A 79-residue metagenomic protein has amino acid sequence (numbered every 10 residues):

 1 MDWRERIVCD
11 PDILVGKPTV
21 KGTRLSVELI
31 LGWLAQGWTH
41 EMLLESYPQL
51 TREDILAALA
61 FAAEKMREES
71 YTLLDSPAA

Functional and structural regions predicted by a protein language model:
M1-D2, L73-A79: Intrinsically disordered, low-complexity and often Lys/Arg-enriched segments
M1-K17: Basic, low-complexity segments
I7-C9, R24-V27, I55, E68-S70: Sequence-pattern detector for short linear motifs and compositional/periodic biases rather than a specific fold
V15, T19-V20, R24-F61: Amphipathic, hydrophobic secondary-structure cores in small proteins
R52-S76: C-terminal structural segments of small proteins and small subunits
